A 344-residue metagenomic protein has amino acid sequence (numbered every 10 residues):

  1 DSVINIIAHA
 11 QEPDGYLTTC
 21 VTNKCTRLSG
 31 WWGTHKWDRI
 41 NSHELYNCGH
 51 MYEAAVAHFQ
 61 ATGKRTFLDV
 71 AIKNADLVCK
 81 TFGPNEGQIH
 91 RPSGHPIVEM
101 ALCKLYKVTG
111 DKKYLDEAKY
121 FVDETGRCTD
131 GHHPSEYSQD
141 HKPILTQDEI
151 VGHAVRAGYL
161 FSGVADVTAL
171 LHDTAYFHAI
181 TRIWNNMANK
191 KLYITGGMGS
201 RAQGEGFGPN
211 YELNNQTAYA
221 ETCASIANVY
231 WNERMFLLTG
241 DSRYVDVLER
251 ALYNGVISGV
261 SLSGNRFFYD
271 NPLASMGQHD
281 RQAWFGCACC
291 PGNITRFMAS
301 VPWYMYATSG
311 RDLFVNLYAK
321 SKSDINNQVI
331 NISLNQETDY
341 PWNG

Functional and structural regions predicted by a protein language model:
D1-G344: Glycan-recognition and catalytic cores of secretory/periplasmic carbohydrate-active enzymes
